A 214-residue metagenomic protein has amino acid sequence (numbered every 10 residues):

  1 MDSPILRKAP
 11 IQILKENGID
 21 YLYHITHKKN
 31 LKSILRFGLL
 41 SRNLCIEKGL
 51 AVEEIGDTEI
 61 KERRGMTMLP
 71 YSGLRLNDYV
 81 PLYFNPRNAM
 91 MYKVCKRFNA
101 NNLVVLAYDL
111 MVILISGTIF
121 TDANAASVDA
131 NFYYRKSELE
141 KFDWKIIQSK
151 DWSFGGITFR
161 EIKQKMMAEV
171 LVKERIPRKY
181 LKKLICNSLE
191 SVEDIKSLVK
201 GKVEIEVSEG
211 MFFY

Functional and structural regions predicted by a protein language model:
M1-P81, R87-Y214: Active-site-proximal loop/hinge segments that shape catalytic or ion-binding/gating pockets
